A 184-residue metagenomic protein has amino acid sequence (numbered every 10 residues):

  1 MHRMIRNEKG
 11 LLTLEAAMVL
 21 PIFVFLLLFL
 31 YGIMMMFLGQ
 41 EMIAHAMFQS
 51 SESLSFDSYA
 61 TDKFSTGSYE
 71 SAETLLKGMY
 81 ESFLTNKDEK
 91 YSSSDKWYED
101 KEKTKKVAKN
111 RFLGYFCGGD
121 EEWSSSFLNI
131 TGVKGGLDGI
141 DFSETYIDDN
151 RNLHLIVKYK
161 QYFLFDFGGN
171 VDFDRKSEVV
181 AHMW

Functional and structural regions predicted by a protein language model:
H2-S92: Alpha-helical assembly-interface signal, strongest on the long, hydrophobic N-terminal helix that forms
F56-W184: Short, conserved structural patches
